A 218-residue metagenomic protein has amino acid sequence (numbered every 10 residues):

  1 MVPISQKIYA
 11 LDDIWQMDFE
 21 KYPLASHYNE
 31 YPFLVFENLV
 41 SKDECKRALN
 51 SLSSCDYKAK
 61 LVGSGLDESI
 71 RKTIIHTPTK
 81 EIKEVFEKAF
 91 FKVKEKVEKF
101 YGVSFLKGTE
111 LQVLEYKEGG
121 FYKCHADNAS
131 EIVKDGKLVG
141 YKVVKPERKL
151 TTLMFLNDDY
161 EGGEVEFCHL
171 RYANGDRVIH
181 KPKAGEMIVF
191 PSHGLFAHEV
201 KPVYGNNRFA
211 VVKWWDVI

Functional and structural regions predicted by a protein language model:
M1-F190, G194-I218: Fe(II)/2-oxoglutarate oxygenase catalytic core
